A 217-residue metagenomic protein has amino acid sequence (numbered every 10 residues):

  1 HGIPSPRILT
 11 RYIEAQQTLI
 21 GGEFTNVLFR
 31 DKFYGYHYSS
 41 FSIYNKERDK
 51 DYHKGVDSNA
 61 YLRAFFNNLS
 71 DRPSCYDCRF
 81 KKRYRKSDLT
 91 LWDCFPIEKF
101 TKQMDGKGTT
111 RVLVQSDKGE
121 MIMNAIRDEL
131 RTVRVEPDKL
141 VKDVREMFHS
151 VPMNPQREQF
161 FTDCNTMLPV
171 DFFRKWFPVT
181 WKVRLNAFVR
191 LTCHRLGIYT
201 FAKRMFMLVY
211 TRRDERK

Functional and structural regions predicted by a protein language model:
H1-R11, V27-R30: Long, charge-dense
L9-E23: Ligand-binding grooves and catalytic loops that recognize ribose/phosphate and carbohydrate rings, and esterified lipid
G22-K217: Long, compositionally biased charged/polar accessory segments in the mid-to-C-terminal portions of proteins
